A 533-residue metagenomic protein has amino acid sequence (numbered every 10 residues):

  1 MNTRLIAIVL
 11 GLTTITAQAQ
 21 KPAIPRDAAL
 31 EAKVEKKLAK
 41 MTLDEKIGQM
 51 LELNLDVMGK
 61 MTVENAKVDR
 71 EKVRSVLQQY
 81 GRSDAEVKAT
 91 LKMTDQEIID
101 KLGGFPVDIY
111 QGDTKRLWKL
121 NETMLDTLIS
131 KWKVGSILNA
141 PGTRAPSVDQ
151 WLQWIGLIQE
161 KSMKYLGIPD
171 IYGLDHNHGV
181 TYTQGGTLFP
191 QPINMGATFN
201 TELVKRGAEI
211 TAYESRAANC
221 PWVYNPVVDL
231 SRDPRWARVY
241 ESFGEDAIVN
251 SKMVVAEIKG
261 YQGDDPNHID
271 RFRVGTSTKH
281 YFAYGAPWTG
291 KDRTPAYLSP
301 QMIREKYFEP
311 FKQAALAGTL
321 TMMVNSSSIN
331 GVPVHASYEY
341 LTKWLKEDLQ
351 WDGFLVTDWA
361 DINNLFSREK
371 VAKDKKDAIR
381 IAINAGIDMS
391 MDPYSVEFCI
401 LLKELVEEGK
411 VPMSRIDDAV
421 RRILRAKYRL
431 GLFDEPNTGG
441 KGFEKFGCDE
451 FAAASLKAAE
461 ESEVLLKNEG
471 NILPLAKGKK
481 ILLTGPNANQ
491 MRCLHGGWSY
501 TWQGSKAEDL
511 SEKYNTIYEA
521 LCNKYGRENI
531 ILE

Functional and structural regions predicted by a protein language model:
M1-A23: Bacterial Sec-dependent N-terminal signal peptides
Q18-E533: Glycoside hydrolase catalytic-domain context in secreted enzymes
